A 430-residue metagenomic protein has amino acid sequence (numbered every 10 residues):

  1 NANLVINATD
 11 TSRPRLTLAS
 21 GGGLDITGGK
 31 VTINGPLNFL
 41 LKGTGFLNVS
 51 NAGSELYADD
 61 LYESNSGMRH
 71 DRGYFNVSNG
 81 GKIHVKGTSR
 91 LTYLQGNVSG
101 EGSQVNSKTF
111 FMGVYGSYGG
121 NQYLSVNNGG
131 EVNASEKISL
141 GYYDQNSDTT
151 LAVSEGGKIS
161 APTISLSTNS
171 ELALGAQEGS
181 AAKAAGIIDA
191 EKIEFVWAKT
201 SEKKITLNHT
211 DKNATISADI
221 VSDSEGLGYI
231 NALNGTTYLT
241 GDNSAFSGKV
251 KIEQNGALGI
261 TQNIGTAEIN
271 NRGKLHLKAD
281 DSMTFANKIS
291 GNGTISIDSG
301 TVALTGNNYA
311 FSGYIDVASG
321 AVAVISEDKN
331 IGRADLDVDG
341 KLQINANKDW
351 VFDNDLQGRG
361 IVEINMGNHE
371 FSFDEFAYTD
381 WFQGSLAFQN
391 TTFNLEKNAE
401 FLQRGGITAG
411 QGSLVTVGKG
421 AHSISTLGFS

Functional and structural regions predicted by a protein language model:
N1-N255, T261-S299, T305-G320, V324-S430: Sequence/structural signature of small/polar-enriched beta-strand/turn repeats that build beta-strand-rich repeat
